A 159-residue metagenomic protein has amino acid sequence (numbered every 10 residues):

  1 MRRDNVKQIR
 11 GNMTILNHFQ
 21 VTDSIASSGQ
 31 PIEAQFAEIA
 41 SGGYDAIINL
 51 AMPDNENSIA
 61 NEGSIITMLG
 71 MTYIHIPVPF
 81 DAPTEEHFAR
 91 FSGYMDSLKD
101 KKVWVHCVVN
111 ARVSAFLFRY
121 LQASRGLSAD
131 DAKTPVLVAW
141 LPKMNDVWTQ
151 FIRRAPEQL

Functional and structural regions predicted by a protein language model:
M1-W104, F116-L159: Cys-dependent protein tyrosine phosphatase-like superfamily
C107: Short cysteine clusters
A111-A115: Glycine-rich nucleophile elbow surrounding the catalytic serine of serine-hydrolase chemistry
